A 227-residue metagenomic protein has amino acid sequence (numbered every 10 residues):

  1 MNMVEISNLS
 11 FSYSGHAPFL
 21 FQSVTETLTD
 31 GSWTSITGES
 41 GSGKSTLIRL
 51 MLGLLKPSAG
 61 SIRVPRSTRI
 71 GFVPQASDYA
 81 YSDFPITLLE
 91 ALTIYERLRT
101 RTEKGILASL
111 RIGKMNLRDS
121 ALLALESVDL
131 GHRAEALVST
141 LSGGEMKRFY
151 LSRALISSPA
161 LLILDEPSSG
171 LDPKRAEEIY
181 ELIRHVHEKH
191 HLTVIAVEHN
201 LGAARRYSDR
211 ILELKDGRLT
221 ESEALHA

Functional and structural regions predicted by a protein language model:
M1-I6, S10-S23: A short, flexible loop at the N-terminus of ABC-type nucleotide-binding domains that lies
L52: Helix-to-loop junction immediately C-terminal to a conserved catalytic motif
A108-R133: Conserved ABC ATPase "signature" region
L137-L141: Conserved ABC ATPase signature
S158: Conserved catalytic motifs of ABC-family nucleotide-binding domains
L162-D165: Catalytic Walker B motif of ABC-type/P-loop ATPase nucleotide-binding domains
E198-H199: H-loop/switch region of ABC-family ATPase nucleotide-binding domains
